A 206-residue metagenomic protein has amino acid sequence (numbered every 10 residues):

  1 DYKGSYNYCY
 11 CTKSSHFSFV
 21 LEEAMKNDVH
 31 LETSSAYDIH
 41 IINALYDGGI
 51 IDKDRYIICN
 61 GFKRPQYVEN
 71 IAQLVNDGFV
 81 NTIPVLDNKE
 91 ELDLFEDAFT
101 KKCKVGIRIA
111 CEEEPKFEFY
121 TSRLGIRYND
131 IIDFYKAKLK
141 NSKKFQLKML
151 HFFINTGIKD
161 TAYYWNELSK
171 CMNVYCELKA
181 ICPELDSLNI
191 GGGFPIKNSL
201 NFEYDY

Functional and structural regions predicted by a protein language model:
N7-S187: Active-site-proximal beta-alpha core segment in soluble small-molecule metabolic enzymes
N155, L188-K197: Glycine-rich beta-strand-to-loop/alpha-helix junction loops that act as flexible
D160-N166, K197-Y206: Short glycine/threonine-rich loop-to-helix capping motif typified by GTGT followed within a few residues by an Asp-Pro
